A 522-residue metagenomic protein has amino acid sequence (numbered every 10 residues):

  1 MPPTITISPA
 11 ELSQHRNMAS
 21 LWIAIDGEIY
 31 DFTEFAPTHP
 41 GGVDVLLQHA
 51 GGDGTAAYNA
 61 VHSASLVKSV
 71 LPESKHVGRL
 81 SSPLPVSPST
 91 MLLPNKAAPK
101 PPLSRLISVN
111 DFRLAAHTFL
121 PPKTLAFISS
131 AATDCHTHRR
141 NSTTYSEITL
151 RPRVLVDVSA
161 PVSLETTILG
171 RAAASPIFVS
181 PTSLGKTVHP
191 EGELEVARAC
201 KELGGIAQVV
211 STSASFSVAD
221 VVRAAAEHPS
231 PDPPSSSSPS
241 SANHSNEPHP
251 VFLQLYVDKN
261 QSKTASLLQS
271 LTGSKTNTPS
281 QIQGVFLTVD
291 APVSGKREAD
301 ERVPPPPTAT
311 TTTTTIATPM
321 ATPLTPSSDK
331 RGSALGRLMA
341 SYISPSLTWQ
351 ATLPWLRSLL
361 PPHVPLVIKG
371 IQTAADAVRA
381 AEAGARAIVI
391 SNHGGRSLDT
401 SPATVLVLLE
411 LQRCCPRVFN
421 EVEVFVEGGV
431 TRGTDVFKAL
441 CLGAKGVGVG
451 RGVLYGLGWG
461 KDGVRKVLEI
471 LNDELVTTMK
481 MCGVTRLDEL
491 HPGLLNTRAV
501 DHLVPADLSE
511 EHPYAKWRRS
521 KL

Functional and structural regions predicted by a protein language model:
M1-R113, F119, K123: B-type heme-binding environments
H62, A116, L120, A132 (+8 more regions): Structural signal for hydrophobic packing residues in well-ordered secondary-structure cores of soluble enzyme domains
P85-L169, P307-T310, T314-S327, M339-T348 (+2 more regions): An N-cap/entry alpha-helix motif that binds or orients negatively charged groups
A172-F216, D220: Glycine-rich active-site/cofactor-binding loop and its immediate structural neighborhood
L184, R198, H244-E247, S262-V426 (+1 more regions): Alpha/beta enzyme core
A219-P234, S241-P248, S274-N277, A381-E382: Acidic (Asp/Glu)-rich catalytic clusters
V251-K259: A glycine-rich helix N-cap at a beta->alpha junction
K461-H502: Internal helix-turn-beta structural module
